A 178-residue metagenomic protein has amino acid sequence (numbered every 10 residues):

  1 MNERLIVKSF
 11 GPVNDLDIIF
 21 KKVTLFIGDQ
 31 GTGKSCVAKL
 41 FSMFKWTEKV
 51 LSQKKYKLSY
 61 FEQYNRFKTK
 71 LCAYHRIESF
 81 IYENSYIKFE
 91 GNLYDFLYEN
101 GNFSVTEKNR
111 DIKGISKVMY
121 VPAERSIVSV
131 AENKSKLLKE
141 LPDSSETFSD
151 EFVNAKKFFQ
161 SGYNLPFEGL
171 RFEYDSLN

Functional and structural regions predicted by a protein language model:
M1-S42: Pre-Walker A-like glycine/lysine-rich segment at the N-terminus of P-loop NTPase domains
T47-N178: Phosphate-coordinating catalytic segments in nucleotide- and nucleic-acid-processing enzymes
